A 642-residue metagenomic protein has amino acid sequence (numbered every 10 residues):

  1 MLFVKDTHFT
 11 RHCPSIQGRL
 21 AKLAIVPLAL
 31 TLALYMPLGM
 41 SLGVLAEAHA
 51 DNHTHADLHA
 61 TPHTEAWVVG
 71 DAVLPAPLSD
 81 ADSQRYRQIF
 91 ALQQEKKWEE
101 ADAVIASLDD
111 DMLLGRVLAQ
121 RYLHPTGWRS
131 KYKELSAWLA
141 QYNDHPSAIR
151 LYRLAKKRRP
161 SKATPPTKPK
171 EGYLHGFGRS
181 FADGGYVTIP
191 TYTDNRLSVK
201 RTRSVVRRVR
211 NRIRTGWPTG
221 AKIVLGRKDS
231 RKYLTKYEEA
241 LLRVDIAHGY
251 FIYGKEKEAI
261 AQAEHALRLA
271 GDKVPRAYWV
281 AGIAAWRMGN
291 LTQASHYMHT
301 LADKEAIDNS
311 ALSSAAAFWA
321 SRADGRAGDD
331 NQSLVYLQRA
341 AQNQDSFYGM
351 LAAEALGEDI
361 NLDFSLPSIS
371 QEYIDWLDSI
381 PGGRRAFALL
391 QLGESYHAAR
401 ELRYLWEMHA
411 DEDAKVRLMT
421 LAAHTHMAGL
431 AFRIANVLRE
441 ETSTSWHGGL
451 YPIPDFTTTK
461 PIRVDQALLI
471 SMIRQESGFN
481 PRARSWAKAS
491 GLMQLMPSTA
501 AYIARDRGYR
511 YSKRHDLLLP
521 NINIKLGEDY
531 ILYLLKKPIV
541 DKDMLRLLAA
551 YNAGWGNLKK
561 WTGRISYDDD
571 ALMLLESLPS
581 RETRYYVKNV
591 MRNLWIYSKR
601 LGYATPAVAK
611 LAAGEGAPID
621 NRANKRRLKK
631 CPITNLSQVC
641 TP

Functional and structural regions predicted by a protein language model:
M1-A21: N-terminal secretory signal peptides that target proteins for export/translocation
A24-S41: Bacterial N-terminal signal peptides
A46-L78, P169-T202, N211-R214, N621-P642: Compositionally biased, proline/threonine/alanine/serine-rich low-complexity intrinsically disordered stretches
T61-L74, K97-V104, R116, K131-L135 (+7 more regions): Repeat-mediated protein-protein interaction surfaces in helical alpha-solenoids
V68-P160, P169, Y233, L241 (+1 more regions): Alpha-helical, heptad-rich or low-complexity scaffold/stalk segments that mediate oligomerization or tethering
D71-A81, P190-R203, Y233-E238, S368-S379: TPR-adjacent "capping" and linker segments in tetratricopeptide-repeat scaffold/adaptor proteins
D111, A119-L123, Y132-A148, L154 (+13 more regions): Catalytic glycan-binding domains that act on GlcNAc-containing polysaccharides
